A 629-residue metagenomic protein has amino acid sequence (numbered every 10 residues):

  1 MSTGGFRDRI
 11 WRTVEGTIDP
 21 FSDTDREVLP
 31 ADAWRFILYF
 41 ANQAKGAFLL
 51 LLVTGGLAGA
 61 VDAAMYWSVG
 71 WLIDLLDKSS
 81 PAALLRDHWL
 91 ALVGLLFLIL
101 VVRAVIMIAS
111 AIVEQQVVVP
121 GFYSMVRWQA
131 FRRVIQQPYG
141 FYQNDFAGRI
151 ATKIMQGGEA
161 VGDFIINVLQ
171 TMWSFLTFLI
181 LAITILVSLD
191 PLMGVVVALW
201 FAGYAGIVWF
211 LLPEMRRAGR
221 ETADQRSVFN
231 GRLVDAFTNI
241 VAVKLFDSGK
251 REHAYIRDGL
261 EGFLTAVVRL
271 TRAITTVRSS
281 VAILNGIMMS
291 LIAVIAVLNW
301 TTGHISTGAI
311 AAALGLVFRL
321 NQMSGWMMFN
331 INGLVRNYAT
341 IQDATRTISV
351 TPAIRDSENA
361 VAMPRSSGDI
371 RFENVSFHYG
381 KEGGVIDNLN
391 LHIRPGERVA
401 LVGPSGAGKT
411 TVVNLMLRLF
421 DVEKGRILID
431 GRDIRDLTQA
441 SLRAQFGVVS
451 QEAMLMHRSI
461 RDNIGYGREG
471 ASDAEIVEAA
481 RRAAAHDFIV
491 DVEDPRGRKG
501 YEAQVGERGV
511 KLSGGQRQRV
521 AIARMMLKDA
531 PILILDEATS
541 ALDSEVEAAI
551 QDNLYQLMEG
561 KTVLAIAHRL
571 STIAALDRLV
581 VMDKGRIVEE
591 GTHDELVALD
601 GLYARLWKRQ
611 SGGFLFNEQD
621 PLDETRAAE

Functional and structural regions predicted by a protein language model:
M1-D62, D77-L95, S110-V118, R132 (+9 more regions): Membrane-integrated ABC transporters
A33, A41, A111-V119, A130-L179 (+2 more regions): Juxtamembrane loop-to-helix connectors within ABC transporter transmembrane domains
R35, G46-W67, W71, L96 (+7 more regions): Alpha-helical segments in transporter systems
Q43, A47-L57, V102, Q170-E221 (+2 more regions): Transmembrane helices of ABC transporter permease
F48-I106, V187-L192, V294, G303-T307: Transmembrane helix-loop-helix hairpins at lipid-water interfaces of multipass membrane proteins, especially the type-1
D145-G148, E221-R269, I341-D343, T347 (+1 more regions): Loop segments that connect adjacent transmembrane helices in multi-pass transporters
S248, R272, R319-T347: Cytosolic ends of transmembrane helices, especially the final helix of ABC transmembrane type-1 domains
S357, M363-E629: ABC-type nucleotide-binding domain
